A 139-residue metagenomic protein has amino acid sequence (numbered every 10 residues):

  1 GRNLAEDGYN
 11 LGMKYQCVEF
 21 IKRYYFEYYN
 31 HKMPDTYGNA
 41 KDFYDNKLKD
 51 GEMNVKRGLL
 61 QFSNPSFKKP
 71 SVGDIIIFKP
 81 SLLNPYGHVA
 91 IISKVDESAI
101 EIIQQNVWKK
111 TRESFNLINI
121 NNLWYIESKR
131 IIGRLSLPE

Functional and structural regions predicted by a protein language model:
G1-L48: N-terminal capping segments
Q16-R23, S71, I91, R130: Extracytoplasmic/secreted proteins, especially bacterial periplasmic and envelope-associated proteins
C17, I21-Y25, A40-K41, L59 (+3 more regions): Generic intrinsically disordered, low-complexity segments enriched for polar/acidic and small residues
N39, S66, S114-N116: General structural signal for secondary-structure boundaries
K41-V107: ...with weaker cross-activation on analogous glycine-rich loops/strands in unrelated enzymes
L82-E139: Aromatic- and glycine-rich peptidoglycan recognition patches
